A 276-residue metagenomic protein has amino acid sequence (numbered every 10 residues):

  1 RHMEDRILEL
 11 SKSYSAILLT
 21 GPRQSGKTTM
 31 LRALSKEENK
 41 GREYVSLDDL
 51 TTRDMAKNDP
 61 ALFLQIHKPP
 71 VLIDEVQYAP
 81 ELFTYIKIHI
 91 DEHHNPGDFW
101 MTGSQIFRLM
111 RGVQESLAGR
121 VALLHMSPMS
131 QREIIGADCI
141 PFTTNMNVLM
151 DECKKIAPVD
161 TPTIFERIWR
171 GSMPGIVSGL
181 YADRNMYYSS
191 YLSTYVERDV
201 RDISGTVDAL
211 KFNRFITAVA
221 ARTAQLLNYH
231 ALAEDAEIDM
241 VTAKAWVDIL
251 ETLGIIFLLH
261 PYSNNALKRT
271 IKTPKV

Functional and structural regions predicted by a protein language model:
R1-S11: Pre-Walker A adenine-sensing motif
L19: Hydrophobic anchor at the beta1->P-loop junction of P-loop NTPases
P22: P-loop (Walker A) phosphate-binding loop of NTP-binding proteins
K27: Conserved lysine of the Walker
M30, L34: Hydrophobic positions on the alpha1 helix immediately C-terminal to the Walker A/P-loop
F83-F107, R111-S116: Conserved catalytic/switch belt of AAA+ P-loop NTPases
F107-L123, I135-I140: Short regulatory helix/loop adjacent to the ATP-binding pocket of P-loop NTPases
V177-V276: Accessory nucleic acid-recognition modules appended to NTPase machines
